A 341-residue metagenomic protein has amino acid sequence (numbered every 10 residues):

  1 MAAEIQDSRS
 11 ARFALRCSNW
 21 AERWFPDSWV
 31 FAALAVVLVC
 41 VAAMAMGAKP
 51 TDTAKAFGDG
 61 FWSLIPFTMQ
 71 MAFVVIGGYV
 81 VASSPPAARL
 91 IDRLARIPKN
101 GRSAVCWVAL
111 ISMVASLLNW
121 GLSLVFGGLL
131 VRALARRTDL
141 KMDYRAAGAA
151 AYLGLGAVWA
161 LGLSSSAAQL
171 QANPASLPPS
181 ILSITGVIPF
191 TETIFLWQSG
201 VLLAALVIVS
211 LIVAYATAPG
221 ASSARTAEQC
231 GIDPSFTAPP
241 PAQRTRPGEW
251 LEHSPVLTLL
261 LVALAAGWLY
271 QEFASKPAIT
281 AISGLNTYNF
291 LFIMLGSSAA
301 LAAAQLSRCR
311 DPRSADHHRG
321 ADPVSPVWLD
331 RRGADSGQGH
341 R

Functional and structural regions predicted by a protein language model:
M1-I76, F195-I208, I212-P323: Hydrophobic transmembrane alpha-helices of multi-pass small-molecule transporters
A11-A14, L34, A48-R137, L301-R341: Membrane-embedded alpha-helical segments and adjacent helix-loop junctions characteristic of multi-pass solute
D27, A32-V41, A146-Q171, D322-R331: Hydrophobic alpha-helical membrane-insertion segments
V41, M113-L117, L153-A160, A266-Y270: Aromatic-anchored segments of alpha-helical transmembrane domains
V105-L110, Y144-Y152, F290-S297: Transmembrane alpha-helical segments of multi-pass small-molecule transport proteins
L110, L153, I181-L182, V213-A214 (+3 more regions): Generic structural hydrophobic/aromatic packing signal, biased to beta-strands
V131-R225: Membrane-core helix-loop-helix motifs of multi-pass transport proteins
